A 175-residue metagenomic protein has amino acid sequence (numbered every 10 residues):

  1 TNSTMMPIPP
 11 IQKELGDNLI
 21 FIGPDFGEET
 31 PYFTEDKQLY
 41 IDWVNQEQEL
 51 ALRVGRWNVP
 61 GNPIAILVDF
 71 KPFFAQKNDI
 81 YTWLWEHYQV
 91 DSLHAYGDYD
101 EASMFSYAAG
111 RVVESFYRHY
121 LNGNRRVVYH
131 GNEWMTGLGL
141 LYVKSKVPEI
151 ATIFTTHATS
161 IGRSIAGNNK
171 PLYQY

Functional and structural regions predicted by a protein language model:
T1-Y175: Catalytic cores of nucleotide-sugar-dependent glycosyltransferases that transfer UDP/GDP/TDP-activated
